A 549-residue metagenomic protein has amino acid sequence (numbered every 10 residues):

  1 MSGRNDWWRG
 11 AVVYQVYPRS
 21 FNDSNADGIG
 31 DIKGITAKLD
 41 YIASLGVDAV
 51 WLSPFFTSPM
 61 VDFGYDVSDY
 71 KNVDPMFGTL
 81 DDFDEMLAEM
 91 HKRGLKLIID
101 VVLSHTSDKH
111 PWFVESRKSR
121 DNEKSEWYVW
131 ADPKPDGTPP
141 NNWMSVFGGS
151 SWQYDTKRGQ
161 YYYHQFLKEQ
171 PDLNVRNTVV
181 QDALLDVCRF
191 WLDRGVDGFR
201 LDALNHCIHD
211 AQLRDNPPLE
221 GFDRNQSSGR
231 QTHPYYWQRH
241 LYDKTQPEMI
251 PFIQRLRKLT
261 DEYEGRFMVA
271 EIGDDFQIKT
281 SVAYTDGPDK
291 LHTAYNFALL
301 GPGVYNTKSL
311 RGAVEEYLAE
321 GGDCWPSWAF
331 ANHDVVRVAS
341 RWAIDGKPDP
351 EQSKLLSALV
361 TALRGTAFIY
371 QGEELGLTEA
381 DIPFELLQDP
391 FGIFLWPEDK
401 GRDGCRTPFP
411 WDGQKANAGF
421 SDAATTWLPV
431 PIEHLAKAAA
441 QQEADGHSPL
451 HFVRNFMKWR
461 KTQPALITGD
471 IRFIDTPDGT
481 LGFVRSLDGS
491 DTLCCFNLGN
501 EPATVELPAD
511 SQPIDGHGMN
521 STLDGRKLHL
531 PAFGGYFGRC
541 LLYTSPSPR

Functional and structural regions predicted by a protein language model:
S2-R189, D193, H206-D275, F409: Acidic/aromatic-lined carbohydrate-recognition and catalytic surfaces of CAZymes acting on diverse glycans
W7-G10, Q212, P217-T245, P251-Q254 (+7 more regions): Loop/helix patches that line or flank the sugar-binding groove of alpha-linked glycan CAZymes
P18, V101, A203, I272 (+3 more regions): Residues immediately flanking
S24-T36, A343-D349, F420-T426, S521-L530: Short, polar loop/linker segments at the starts of domains and inter-domain junctions
I42, S53-P54, D100, L201 (+4 more regions): Active-site beta-strand/loop signature of hydrolases that rely on acidic residues for catalysis
R194-C207, N332: Active-site groove signature of glycoside hydrolases
N500-L542: C-terminal beta-sandwich/jelly-roll accessory domains of carbohydrate-active enzymes
Y543-R549: Conserved small/polar residues in nucleotide/adenosyl-binding loops
